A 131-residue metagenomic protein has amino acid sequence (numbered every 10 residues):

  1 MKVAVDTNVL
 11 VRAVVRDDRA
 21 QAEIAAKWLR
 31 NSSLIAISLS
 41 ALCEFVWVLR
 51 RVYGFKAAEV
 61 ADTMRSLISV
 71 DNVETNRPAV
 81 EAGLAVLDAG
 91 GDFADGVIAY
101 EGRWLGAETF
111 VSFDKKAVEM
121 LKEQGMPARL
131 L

Functional and structural regions predicted by a protein language model:
M1-I37, V52-E59, Q124-L131: Short, well-structured N-terminal submotif of metal-dependent ribonuclease cores
M1-V3, Y100-L131: Acidic, PIN/NYN-like endoribonuclease modules and their adjacent C-terminal/linker elements
T7, D95-G96: Conserved glycosyltransferase catalytic-site signature
S38, A94-D95, F113: Replace "coordinates the UDP/GDP/TDP-sugar" with "coordinates nucleotide-activated sugar donors
L39, C43, A61-A89: Acidic catalytic patch
A41, A79, V97-I98, K116-A117: Alpha-helix capping/helix-boundary segments
